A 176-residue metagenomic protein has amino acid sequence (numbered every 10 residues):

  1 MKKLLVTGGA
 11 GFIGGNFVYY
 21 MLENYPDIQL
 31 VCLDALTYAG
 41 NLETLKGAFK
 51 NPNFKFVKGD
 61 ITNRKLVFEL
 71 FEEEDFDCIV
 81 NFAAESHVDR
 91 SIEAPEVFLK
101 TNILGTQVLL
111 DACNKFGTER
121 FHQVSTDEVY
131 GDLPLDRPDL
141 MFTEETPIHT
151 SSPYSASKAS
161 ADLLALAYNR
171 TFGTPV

Functional and structural regions predicted by a protein language model:
M1-V176: N-terminal Rossmann-like NAD(P)+-binding domain of SDR-like oxidoreductases, especially those catalyzing
